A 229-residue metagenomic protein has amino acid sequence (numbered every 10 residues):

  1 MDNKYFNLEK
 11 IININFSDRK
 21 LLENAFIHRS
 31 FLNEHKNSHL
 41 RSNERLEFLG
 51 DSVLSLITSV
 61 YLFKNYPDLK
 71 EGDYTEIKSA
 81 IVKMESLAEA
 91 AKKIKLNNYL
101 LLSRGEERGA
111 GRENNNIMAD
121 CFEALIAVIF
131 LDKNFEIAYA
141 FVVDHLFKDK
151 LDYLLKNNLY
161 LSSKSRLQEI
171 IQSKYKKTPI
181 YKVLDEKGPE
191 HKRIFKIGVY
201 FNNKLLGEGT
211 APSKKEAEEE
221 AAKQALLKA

Functional and structural regions predicted by a protein language model:
M1-A229: Double-stranded RNA-binding/processing signature
